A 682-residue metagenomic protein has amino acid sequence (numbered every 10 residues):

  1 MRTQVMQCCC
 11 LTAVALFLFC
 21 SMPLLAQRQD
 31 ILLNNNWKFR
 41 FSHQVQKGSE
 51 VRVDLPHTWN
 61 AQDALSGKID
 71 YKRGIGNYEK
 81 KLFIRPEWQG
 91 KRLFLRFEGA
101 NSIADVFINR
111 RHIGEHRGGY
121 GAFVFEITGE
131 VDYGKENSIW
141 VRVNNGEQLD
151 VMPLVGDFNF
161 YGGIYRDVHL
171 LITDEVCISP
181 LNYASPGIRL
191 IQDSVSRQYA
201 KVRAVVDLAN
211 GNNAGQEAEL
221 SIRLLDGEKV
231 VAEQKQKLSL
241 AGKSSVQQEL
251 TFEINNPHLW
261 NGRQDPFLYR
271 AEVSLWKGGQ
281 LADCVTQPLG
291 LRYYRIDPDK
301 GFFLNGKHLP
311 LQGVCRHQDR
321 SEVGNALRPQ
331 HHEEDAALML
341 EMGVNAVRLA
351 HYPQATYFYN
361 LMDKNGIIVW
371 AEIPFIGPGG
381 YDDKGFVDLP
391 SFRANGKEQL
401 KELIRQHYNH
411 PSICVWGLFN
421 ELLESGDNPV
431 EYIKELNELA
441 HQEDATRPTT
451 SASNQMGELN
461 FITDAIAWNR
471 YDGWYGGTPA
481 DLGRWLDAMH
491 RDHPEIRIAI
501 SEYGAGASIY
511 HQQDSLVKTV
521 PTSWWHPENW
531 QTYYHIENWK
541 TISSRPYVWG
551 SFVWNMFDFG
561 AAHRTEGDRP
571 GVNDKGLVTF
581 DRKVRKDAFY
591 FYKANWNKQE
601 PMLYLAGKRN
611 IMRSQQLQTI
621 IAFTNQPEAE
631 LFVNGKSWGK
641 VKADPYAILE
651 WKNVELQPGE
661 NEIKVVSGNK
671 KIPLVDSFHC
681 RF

Functional and structural regions predicted by a protein language model:
M1-L18, L24-H351, L361, G366-V369 (+7 more regions): Secreted/periplasmic carbohydrate-active enzymes, especially glycoside hydrolases
A100-E175, T519-Y592, N597: Long, contiguous interaction/targeting segments characteristic of exported/extracellular or secretory-pathway proteins
E333-M339, A346-V584, A588-Y592, M602-S614 (+3 more regions): Substrate-binding/catalytic cleft of secreted carbohydrate-active enzymes, primarily glycoside hydrolases
